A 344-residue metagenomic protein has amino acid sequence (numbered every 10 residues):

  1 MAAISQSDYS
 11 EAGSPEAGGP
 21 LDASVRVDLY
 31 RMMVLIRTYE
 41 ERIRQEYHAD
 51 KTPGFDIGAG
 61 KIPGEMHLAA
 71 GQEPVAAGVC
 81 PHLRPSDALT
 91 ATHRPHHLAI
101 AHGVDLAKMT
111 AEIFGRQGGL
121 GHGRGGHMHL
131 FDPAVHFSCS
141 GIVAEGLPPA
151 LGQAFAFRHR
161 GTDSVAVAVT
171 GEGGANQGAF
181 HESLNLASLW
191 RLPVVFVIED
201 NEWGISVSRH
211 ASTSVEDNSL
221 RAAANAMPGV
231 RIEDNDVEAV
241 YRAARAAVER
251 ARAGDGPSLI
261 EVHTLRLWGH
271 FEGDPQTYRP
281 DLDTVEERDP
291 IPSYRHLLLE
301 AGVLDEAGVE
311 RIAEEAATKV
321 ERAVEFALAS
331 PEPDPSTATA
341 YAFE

Functional and structural regions predicted by a protein language model:
M1-T90, H102: N-terminal amphipathic, basic-rich helices that act as targeting or association modules
A2-E11, R250-E344: Glycine/aspartate-rich loop-and-adjacent alpha/beta segment that forms the canonical ThDP
R42-A49, A59, A91-T92, H122-H127 (+2 more regions): Short coil/turn segments at secondary-structure boundaries
T52-W190, S208-S214, S219-A226: Cofactor-binding active-site loop characterized by glycine-rich and histidine/acidic residues
H97, E202-I205, R266-W268: Short gly/pro/ser/thr-enriched loop/turn and capping motifs at secondary-structure boundaries
R158-T162, S214-A246, E286-A313: Conserved thiamine diphosphate
W190-H210: A short, conserved beta-to-alpha structural element at the edge of catalytic cores that scaffolds binding
V197-I198, V230-E233, V240, L259-H263: Short, conserved beta-strand edge motifs with alternating hydrophobic and charged residues
